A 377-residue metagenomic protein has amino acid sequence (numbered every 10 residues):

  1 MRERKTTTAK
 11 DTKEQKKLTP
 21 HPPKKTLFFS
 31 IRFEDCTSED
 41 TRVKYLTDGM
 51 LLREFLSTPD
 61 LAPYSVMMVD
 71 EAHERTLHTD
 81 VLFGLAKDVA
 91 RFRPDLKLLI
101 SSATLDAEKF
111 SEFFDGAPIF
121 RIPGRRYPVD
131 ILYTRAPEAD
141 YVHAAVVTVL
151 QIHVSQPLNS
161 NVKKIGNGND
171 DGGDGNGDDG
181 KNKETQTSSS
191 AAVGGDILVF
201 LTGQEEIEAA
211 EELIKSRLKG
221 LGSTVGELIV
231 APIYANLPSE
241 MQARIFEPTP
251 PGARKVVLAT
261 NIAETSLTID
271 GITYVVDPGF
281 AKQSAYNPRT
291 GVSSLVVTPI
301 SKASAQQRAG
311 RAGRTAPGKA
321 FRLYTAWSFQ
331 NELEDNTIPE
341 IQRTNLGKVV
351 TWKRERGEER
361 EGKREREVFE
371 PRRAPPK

Functional and structural regions predicted by a protein language model:
M1-E359, V368-K377: P-loop NTPase motor module signature
K363-R364: Intrinsic disorder
